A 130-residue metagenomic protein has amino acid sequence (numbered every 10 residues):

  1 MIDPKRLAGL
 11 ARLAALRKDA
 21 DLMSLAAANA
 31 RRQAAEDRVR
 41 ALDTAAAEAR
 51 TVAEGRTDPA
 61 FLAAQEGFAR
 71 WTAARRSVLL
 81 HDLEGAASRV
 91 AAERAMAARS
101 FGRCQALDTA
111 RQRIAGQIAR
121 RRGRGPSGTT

Functional and structural regions predicted by a protein language model:
M1-T130: Charge-rich amphipathic alpha-helical interaction elements
